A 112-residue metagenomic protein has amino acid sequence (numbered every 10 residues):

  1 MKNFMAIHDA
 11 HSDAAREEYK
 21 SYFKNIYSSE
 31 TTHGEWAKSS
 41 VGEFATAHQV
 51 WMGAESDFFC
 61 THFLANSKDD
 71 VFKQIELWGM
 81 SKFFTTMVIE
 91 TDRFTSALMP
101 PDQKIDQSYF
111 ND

Functional and structural regions predicted by a protein language model:
M1-H48, G53-D57, N66-D69, D92-D112: Short S/T/G/P-rich N-terminal loop/turn motif that feeds into the first structured element of a domain
H62-A97: An amphipathic, aromatic/His-enriched active-site/gating alpha helix that lines ligand/cofactor pockets
